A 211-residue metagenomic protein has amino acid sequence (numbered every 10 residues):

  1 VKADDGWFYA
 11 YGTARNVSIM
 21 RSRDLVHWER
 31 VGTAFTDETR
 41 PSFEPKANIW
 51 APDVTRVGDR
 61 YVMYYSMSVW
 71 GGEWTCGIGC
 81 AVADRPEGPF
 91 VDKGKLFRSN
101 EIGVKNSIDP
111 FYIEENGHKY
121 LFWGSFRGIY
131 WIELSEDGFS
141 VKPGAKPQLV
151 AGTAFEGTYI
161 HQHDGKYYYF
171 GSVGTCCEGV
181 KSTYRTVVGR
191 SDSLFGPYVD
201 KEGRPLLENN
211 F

Functional and structural regions predicted by a protein language model:
V1-F211: Carbohydrate-active catalytic/glycan-binding domains of CAZyme proteins, especially the secreted or lumenal ectodomains
